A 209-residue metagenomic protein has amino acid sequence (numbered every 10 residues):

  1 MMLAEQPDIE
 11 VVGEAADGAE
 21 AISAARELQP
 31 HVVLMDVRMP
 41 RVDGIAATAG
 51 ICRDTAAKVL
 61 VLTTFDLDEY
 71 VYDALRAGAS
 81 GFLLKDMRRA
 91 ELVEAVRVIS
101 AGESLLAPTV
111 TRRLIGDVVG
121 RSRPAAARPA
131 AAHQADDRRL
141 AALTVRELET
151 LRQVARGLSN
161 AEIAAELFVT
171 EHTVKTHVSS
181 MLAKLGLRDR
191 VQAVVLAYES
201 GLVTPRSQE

Functional and structural regions predicted by a protein language model:
D17-E20, V42-A46: Acidic catalytic/metal-coordinating carboxylates
S23, I45-A56: Short amphipathic alpha-helix used as the core "switch/output" element in two-component signaling
L28-L34: Active-site beta3 strand of CheY-like receiver
D36, T63: Active-site residues of response regulator receiver
M39: Receiver (REC) domain active-site loop signature in two-component systems and cognate sites in sensor histidine kinases
Y70-R76, G81, D86-A141, V145 (+2 more regions): Short, flexible helix-to-coil linker/hinge segments that flank and couple to helix-turn-helix
G157-Q192: Recognition helix of helix-turn-helix DNA-binding domains
L182-E209: Basic, Lys/Arg-enriched C-terminal extension of HTH/homeodomain DNA-binding domains
